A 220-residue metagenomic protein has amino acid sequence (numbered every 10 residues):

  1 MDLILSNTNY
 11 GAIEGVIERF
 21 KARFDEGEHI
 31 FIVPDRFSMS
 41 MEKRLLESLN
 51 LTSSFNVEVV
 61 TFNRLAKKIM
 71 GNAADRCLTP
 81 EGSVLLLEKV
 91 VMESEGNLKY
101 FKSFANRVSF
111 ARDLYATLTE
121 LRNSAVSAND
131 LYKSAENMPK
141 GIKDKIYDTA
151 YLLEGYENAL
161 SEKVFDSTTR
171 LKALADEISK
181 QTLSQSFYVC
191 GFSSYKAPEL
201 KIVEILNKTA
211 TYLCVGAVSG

Functional and structural regions predicted by a protein language model:
M1-H29, D35, D176-I178: Helicase P-loop NTPase motor core
D2-I4, T8, A12, E93-G191 (+2 more regions): Accessory N-terminal region flanking or inserted into the helicase ATPase core in nucleic-acid motor proteins
E18-R19, L45, P198-I205: A short acidic, amphipathic alpha-helical/loop segment
E26-K140: Conserved P-loop NTPase-based nucleic-acid remodeling module centered on helicase motor cores
G27-H29, L183-S186, T209: Short coil/turn segments at beta-strand junctions that form active-site/ligand-binding loops
D35, E58-R64, S186-Y195, E199 (+1 more regions): Conserved helicase core region in the C-terminal RecA-like lobe
F37-E42, A197-P198, G220: Short, charged/polar "capping" segments at the starts of alpha-helices and the immediately preceding loops
E199-G220: Conserved RecA-like helicase ATPase core segment that couples NTP binding/hydrolysis to strand translocation
